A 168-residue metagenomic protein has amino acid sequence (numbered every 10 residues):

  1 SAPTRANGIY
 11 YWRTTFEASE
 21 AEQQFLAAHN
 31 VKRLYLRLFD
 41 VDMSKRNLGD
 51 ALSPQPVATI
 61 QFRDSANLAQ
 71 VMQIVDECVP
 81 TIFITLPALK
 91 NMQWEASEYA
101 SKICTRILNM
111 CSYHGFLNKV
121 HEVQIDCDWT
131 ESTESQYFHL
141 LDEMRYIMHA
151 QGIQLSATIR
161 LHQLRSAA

Functional and structural regions predicted by a protein language model:
S1-L26, V31-K32, R37: Boundary/entry segment of secreted carbohydrate-active catalytic domains
P3, D40-A168: Chitinase-like catalytic core of GlcNAc-active glycosidases
